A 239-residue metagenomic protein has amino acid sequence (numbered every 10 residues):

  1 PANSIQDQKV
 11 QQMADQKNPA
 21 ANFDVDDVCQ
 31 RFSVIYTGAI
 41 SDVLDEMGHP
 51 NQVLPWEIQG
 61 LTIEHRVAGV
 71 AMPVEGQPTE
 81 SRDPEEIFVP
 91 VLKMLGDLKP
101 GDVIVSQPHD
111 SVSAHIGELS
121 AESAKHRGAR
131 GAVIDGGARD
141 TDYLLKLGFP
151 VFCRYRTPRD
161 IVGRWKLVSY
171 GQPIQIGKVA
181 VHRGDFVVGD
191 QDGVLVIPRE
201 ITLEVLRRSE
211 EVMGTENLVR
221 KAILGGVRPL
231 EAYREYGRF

Functional and structural regions predicted by a protein language model:
P1-Q12: Short, Lys/Arg-enriched N-terminal segments with co-localized hydrophobic residues within the first ~10-30 amino acids
A14-R183, I197-F239: Feature captures the catalytic cores and cofactor-binding loops of soluble hydro-lyases/lyases that act on carboxylate
F186-G189: Acidic and generally charged, gly/proline-rich low-complexity regions
D192-L195: Channel- or pocket-lining gating/hinge segments that regulate access to a cavity or pore
